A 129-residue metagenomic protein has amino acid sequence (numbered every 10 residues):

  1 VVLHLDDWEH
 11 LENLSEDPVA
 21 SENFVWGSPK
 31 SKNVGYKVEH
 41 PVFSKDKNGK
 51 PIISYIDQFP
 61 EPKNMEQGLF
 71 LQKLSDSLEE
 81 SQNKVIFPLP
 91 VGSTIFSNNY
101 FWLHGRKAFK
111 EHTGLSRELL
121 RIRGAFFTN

Functional and structural regions predicted by a protein language model:
V1-V91, F96-N129: Active-site environment of non-heme Fe oxygenases that use a 2-His-1-carboxylate facial triad
